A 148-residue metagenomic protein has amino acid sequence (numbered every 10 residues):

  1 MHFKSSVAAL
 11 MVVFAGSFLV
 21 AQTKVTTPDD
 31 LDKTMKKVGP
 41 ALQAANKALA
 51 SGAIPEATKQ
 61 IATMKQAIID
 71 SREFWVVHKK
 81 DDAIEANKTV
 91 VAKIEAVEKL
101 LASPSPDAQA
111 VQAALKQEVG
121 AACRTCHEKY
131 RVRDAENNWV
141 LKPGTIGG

Functional and structural regions predicted by a protein language model:
M1-M11: Bacterial N-terminal signal peptides that target proteins for export
S17-Q22: Sec/Tat signal peptide C-region and signal peptidase I cleavage site
K24-G148: Sequence context surrounding c-type heme c attachment/ligation sites in exported
